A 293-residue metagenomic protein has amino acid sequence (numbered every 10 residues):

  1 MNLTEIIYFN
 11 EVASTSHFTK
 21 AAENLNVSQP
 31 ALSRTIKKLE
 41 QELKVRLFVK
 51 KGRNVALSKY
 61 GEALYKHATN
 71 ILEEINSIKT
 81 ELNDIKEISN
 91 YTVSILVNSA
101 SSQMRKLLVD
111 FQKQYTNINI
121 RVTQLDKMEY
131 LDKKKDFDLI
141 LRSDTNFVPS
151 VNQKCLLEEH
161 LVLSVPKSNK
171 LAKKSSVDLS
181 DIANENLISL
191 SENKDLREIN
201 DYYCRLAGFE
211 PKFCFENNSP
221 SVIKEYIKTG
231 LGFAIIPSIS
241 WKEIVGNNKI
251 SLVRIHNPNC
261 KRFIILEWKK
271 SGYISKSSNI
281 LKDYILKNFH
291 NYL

Functional and structural regions predicted by a protein language model:
N10-S28: Short helix-boundary/capping micro-motifs
E40-L57: A short LG(V/I)-centered, amphipathic sequence patch enriched for acidic residue(s) preceding the LG motif
E42-L43, L64-K86: Alpha-helical linker/hinge and terminal dimerization helices associated with HTH transcriptional regulators
N90-F147: Central regulatory/effector-binding core of bacterial HTH transcription factors
Q103, I250-L293: A late-sequence structural motif
P149-C155, E159-H160, S221-S271: Beta-alpha-beta core module
S150-L161, V165-L187: Flexible hinge/capping segments at coil-to-helix
N186-A207, S238, I274-S278, K282 (+1 more regions): Secondary-structure junction motif
